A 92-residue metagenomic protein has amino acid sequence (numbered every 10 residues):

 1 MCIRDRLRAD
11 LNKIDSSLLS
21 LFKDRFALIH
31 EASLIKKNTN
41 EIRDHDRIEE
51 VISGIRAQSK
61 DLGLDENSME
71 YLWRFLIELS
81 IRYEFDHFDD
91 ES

Functional and structural regions predicted by a protein language model:
M1-D5: Conserved small/polar residues in nucleotide/adenosyl-binding loops
L7, L11-I14, L18-L21, L28: Amphipathic alpha-helical coiled-coil segments
R43, E49-G63: Short, glycine/alanine-rich amphipathic alpha-helical segment that often forms an alpha-turn-alpha hairpin
L64-F88: C-terminal structural segments of small proteins and small subunits
E91-S92: C-terminal regulatory/oligomerization modules of transcriptional regulators
